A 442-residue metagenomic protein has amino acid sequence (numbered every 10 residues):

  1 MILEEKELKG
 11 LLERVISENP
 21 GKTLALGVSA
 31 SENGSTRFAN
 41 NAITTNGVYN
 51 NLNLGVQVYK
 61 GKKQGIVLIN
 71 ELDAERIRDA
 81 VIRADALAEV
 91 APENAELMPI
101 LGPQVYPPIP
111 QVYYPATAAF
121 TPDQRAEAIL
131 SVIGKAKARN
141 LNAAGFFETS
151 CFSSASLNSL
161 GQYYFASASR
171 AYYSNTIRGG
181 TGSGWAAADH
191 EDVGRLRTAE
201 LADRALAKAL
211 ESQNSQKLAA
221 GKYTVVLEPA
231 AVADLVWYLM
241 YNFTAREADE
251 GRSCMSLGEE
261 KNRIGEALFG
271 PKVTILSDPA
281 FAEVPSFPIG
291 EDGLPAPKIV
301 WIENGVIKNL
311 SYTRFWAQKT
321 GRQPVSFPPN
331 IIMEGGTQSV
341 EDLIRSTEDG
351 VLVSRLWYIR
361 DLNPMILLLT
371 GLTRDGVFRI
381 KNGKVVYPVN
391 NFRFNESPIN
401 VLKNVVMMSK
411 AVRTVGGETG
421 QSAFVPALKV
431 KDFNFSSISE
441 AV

Functional and structural regions predicted by a protein language model:
I2, G21, S31-E32, V90-R125 (+5 more regions): Cysteine/selenocysteine-centered motifs that mediate thiol-based redox chemistry or coordinate metal-sulfur cofactors
I2-V15, N19-S35, R78-A166, E200-A233 (+1 more regions): Acidic low-complexity segments
R14-I16, I43-N46, F120-T121, S131-K137 (+10 more regions): A generic local secondary-structure boundary/capping motif
G34-E89: N-terminal alpha-helical targeting/anchoring segments
T36-N40, C151-S169, S183-H190, L235-Y241 (+6 more regions): Short acidic, glycine/serine/threonine-rich loops at helix termini
G47-K60, Y164-H190, W301-E303, D375-N382: Short beta-strand elements
D123-R204, E228, T244-L276: Extended amphipathic alpha-helical scaffolds
E260-V442: Dual-mode signal for accessory low-complexity, basic/Gly-rich regions
